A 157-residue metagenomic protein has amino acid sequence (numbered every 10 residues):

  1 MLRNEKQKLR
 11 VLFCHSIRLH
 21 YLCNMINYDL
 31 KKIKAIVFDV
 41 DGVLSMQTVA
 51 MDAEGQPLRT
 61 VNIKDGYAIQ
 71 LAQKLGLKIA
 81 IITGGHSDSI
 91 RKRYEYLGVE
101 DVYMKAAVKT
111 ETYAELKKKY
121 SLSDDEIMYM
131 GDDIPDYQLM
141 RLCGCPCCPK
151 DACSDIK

Functional and structural regions predicted by a protein language model:
L2-N4, L9, F13-F38: Non-catalytic pre-domain segments flanking phosphatase-related domains
M25-K78: Active-site neighborhood of HAD-like aspartate-dependent phosphohydrolases
I36, I79, V102, P146-C148: Short, well-ordered beta-strand core segments
I69-K74, A114-S121, R141: Surface-exposed amphipathic alpha-helices with a cationic face
I69-K92, Y103-M104: Substrate-recognition element of Asp-dependent hydrolases with the DxDx(T/V) motif
K105-T110, D151-S154: Short, acidic/turn-prone active-site loops that include or flank metal/cofactor- and phosphate-binding residues
Y113-Y137: Conserved Lys-Pro-Asp/Glu-containing loop-to-beta segment of HAD-superfamily phosphomonoesterases, centered on
M128-K157: Acidic, Mg2+-coordinating phosphoryl-transfer loop and its flanking beta/alpha structural elements, shared across
